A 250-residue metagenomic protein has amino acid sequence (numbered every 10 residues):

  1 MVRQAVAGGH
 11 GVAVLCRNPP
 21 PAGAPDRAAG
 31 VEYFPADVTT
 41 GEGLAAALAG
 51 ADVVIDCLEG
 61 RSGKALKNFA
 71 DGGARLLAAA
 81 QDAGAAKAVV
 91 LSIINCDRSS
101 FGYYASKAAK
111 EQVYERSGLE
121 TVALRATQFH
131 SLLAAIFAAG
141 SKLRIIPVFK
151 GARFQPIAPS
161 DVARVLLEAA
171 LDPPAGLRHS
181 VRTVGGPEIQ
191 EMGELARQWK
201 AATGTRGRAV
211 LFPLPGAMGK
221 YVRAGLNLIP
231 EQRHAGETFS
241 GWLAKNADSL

Functional and structural regions predicted by a protein language model:
M1-A13, R17-A22, T40, A83-A86 (+3 more regions): Oxidoreductase cofactor-interface core, primarily capturing Rossmann-like NAD(P)-dependent enzymes
P19-A83, I93-R98: NAD(P)H-binding glycine-rich loop region in Rossmannoid oxidoreductase-like domains and their noncatalytic homologs
G41, A45, L77, P159-L167 (+1 more regions): Short, amphipathic alpha-helical "lid/cap" segments that border enzyme active or binding sites
L48, Y221-P230: Short, surface-exposed amphipathic charged segments that create phosphate/polyanion-binding patches used for binding
L58, V89-S92, R125-T127: Active-site beta-alpha turn of Rossmann-fold NAD(P)-dependent dehydrogenases/reductases
G225, E231-L250: Amphipathic terminal alpha-helices
